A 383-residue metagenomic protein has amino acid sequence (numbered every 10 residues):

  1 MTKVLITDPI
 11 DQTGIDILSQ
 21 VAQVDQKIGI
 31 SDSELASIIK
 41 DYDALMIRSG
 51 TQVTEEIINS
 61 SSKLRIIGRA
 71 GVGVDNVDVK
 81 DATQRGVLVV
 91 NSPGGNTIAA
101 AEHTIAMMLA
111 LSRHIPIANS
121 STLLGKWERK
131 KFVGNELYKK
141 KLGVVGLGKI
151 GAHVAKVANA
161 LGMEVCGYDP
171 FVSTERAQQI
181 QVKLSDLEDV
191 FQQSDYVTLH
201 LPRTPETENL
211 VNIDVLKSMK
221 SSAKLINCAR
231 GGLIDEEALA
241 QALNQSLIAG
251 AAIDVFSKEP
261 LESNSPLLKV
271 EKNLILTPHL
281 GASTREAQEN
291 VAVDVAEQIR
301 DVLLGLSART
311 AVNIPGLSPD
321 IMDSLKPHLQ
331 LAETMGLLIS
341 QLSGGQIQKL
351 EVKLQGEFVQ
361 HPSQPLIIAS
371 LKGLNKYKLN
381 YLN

Functional and structural regions predicted by a protein language model:
M1-V90, N212: An N-terminal-biased, well-structured beta-alpha scaffold segment characteristic of Rossmann-like dinucleotide-binding
K27-I28, R48, A70-G71, V87-I98 (+4 more regions): Short beta->alpha connector loops at strand-helix junctions that form conserved, small/polar/Pro-enriched
T51-I58, P170-P266: Rossmann-like adenosine-cofactor binding region
R85, P93-K141, V145, H153-A160 (+1 more regions): Phosphate-binding beta-alpha-beta segment of Rossmann-like dinucleotide-binding domains, i.e., the NAD(P)
V89-V90, I213, S222-L342: Rossmann-like dinucleotide-binding domain for NAD(H)/NADP(H)
A101-S120, K140, N159-M163, V293-L306 (+1 more regions): Oxidoreductase and adenylate-handling cofactor-binding alpha/beta cores
I150: Hydrophobic/small residue at the entry helix of a nucleotide-binding pocket
T310-L382: An accessory alpha-helical subdomain
